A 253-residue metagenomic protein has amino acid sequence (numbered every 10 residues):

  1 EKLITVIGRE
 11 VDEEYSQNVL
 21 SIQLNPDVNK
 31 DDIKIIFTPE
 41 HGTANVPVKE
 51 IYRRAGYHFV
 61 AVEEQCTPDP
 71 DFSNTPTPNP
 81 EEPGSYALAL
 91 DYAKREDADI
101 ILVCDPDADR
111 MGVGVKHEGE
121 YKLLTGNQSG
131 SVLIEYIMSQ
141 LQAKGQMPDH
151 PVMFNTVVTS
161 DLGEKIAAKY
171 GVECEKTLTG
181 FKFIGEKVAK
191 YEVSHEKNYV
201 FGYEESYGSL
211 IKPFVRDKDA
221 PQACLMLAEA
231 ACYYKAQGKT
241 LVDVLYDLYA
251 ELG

Functional and structural regions predicted by a protein language model:
E1, P106, H117: Active-site phosphate-binding/coordination module
E1-A87, A93: Gly/Ser/Thr-enriched, mixed-charge loops and adjacent short helices that form phosphate/oxyanion-binding elements
P39-N45, A108-R110, V158-D161: Gly/Ser/Thr-rich loops at beta-strand to alpha-helix junctions that form or flank small-molecule/cofactor-binding
V48, D109-Q128, G163: Short Gly/Thr/Asp-enriched flexible loops that form oxyanion-binding sites at enzyme active sites
D69-N74, I134, I184-V188: Short, charged, surface-exposed secondary-structure boundary motifs
P70, T125-Y136: Catalytic or ion-translocation cores adjacent to nucleophile or general acid/base/metal-coordination motifs in diverse
K94, A98-I100, C104, E120 (+2 more regions): Phosphate-binding and adjacent anionic-ligand microenvironments
